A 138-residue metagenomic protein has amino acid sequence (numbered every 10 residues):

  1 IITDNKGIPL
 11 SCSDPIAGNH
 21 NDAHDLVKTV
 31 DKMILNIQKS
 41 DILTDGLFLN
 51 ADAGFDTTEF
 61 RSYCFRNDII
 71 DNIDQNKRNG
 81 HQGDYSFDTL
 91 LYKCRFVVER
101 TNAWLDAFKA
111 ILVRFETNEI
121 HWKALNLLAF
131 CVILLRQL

Functional and structural regions predicted by a protein language model:
I1-D41: Electropositive, glycine- and tryptophan-enriched low-complexity nucleic-acid-binding patches
G7, E99, L128: A residue-level signal for conserved active-site and pocket-lining positions in enzyme catalytic cores
H20-A23, T57-T58, W122: Loop/helix-junction capping segments adjacent to catalytic residues or to phosphate/diphosphate-binding pockets
D22-D25, V97, A124-L127: Catalytic-loop motifs flanking and including active-site residues across diverse enzymes
Q38, L43-N118: Helix-centered, glycine/charged polyanion-binding patches within enzymatic domains that contact phosphate-containing
L125-L138: Charged phosphate-binding loop/patch that engages nucleotide di/tri-phosphates or the phosphate backbone of nucleic
